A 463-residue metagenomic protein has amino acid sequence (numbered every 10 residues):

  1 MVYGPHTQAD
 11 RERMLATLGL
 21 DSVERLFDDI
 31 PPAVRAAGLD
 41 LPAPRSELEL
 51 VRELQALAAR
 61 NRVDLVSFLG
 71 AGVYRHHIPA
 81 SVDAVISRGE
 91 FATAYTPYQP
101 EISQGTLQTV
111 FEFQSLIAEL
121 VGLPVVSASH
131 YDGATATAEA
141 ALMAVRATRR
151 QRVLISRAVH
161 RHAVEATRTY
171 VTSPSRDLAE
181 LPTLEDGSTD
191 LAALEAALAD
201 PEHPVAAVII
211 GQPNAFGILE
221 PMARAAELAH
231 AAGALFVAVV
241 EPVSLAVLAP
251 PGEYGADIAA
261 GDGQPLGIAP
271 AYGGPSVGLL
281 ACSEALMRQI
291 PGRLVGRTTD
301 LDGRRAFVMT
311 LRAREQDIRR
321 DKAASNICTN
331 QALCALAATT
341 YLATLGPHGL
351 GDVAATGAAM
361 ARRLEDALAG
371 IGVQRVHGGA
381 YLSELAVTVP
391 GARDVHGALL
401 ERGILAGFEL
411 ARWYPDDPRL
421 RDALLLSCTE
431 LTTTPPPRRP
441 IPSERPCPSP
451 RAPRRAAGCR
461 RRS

Functional and structural regions predicted by a protein language model:
M1-A36: Compact, charge-rich alpha-helical regulatory domains located at protein termini
V2, M14, T135-A306, G372 (+5 more regions): Conserved PLP-enzyme active-site core in the AAT-like
D10-A16, S115, D416-A452, R460-S463: PLP-dependent enzyme catalytic core of the Aspartate aminotransferase-like
A36-E112, I318: N-terminal entrance/gating region of PLP-dependent enzymes' catalytic architecture
R88-P100, L116-L123, T148-R149, V171-L181 (+5 more regions): Gly-rich Lys/Arg/Thr-decorated short loops/hinges at beta-loop-alpha junctions or inter-strand turns that position
Y98-I102, T106, E119-A138: Short loop-beta-helix segment that forms the pyridoxal 5′-phosphate
L266-I371, R375-G378: Active-site C-terminal subdomain of aminotransferase-like
H348-P435: Conserved C-terminal alpha-helix-loop-beta "cap" of PLP-dependent enzymes that closes/shapes the active-site mouth
